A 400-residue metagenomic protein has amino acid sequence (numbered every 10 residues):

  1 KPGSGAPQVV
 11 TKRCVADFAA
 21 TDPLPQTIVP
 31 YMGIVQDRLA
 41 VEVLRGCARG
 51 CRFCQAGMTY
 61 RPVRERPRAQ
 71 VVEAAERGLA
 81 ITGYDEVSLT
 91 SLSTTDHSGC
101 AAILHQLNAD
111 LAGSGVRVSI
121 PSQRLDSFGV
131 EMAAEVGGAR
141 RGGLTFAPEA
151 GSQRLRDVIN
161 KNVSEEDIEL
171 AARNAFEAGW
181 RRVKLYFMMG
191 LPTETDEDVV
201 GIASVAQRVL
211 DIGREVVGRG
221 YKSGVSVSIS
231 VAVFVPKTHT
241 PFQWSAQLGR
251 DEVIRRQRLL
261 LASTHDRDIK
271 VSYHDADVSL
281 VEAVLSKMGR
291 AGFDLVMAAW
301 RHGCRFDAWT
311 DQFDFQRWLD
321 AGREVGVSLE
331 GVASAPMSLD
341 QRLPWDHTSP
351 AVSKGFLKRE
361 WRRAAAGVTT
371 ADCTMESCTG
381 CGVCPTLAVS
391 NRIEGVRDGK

Functional and structural regions predicted by a protein language model:
K1-A40, A351-R363, I393-D398: N-terminal [4Fe-4S]-dependent radical SAM core
K1-R13, R66-P67, A74, T94 (+9 more regions): Terminal amphipathic helices with adjacent charged low-complexity linkers/tails
T27-F53, L79, I120-P121, G142 (+2 more regions): N-terminal pre-triad scaffold of radical SAM enzymes
G33-A69, T379-V396: Canonical Radical SAM [4Fe-4S] cluster-binding loop centered on the CxxxCxxC motif and its immediate flanking residues
C47, C51, V71, I120 (+3 more regions): Conserved, mostly hydrophobic/aromatic
R49, H97-G99, F128-M132, R154-I159 (+5 more regions): Flexible glycine/acidic-rich beta-alpha junction loops that bind and position SAM and/or redox cofactors in anaerobic
C54, M337-K400: Cysteine-cluster motifs in flexible loop/terminal segments that predominantly coordinate metals
R77-S228, A232: Conserved SAM/AdoMet-binding glycine-rich loop
